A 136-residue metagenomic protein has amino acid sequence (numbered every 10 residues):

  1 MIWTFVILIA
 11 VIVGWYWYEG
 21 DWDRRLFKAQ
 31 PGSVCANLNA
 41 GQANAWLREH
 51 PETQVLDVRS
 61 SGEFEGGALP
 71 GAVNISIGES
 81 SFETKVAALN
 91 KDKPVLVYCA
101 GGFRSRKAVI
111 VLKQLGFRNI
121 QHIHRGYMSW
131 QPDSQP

Functional and structural regions predicted by a protein language model:
M1-E49, T53, S61-P94, A100-P136: Rhodanese-like catalytic fold shared by cysteine-dependent sulfurtransferases and DSP/PTP-type phosphatases
